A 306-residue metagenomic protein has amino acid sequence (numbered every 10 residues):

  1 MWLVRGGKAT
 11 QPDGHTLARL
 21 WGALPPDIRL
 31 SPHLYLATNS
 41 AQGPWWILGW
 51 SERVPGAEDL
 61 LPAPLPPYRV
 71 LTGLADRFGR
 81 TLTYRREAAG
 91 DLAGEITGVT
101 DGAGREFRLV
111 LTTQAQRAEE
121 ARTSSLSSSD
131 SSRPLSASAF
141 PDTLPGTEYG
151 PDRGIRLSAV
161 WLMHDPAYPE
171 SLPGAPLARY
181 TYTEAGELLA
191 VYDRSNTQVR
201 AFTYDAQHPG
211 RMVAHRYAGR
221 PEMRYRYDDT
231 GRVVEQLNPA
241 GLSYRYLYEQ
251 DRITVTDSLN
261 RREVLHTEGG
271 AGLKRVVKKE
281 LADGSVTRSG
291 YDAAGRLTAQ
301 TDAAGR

Functional and structural regions predicted by a protein language model:
M1-R306: Extended charged/polar low-complexity repeat regions
